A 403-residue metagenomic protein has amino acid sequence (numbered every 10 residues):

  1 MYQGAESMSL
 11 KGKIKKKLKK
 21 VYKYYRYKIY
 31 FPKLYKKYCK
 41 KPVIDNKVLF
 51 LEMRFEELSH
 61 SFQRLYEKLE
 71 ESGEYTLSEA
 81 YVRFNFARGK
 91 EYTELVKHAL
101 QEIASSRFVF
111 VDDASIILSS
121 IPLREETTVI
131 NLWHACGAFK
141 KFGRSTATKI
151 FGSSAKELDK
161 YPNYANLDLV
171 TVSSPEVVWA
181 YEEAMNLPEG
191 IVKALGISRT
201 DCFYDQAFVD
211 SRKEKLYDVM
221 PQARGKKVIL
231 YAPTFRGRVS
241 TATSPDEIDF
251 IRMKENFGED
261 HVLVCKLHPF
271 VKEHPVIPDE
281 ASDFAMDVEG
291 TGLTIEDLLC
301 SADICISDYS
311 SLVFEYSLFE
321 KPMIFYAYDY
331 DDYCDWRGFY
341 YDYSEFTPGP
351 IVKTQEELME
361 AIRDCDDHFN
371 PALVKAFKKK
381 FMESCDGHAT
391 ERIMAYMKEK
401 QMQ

Functional and structural regions predicted by a protein language model:
S9-E102, F108: N-terminal pre-catalytic "stem/leader" segment of glycosyltransferase-like enzymes
H60-L69, L195-D279, V352, C385 (+1 more regions): Conserved catalytic-core segment of nucleotide-activated headgroup transferases in glycan assembly
E94-F108, P269-F314: Donor nucleotide-activated moiety binding/catalytic core segment of transferases that use nucleotide-activated donors
V109-F110, D168-S174, V264, C305-I306: A short beta-strand/loop micro-motif in the catalytic core of glycosyltransferases that engages the nucleotide-sugar
V109-L123, T127-A138, G292-W336: A donor-sugar binding/catalytic signature common to diverse glycosyltransferases and related nucleotide-sugar
P122-D210: Active-site-proximal region of nucleotide-activated glycan assembly enzymes, centered on histidine/acidic-rich loops
P278, S311-F381: Catalytic binding pocket for nucleotide-activated donors in carbohydrate/polymer assembly enzymes
D386-Q403: C-terminal alpha-helical cap of glycosyltransferases
